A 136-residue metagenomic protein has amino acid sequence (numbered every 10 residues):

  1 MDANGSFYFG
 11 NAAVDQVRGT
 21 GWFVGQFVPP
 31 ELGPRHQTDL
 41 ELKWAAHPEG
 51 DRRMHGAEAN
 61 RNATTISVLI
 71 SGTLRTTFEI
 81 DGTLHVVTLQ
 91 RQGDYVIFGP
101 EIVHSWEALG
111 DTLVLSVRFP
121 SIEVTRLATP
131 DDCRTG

Functional and structural regions predicted by a protein language model:
M1-E49, R53-A57, V87-T88, G136: A short, N-terminal "cap"/entry segment at the start of jelly-roll beta-barrel domains of the cupin/DSBH fold
Q37-D39, R61, L109: A generic fold-level signal
L42-A46, I66, Y95-I97, S116: Conserved hydrophobic/aromatic beta-strand scaffold that supports enzyme active sites
H47-R52, Q92-G93, G99-E101, D111: Tight coil/turn sites that cap or link beta-strands
M54-A57, T76-T77, F98, V103-L109 (+1 more regions): Short beta-strand His + acidic residue motifs that chelate non-heme Fe in jelly-roll/DSBH and cupin folds
A59-T76: Short, conserved beta-strand element in jelly-roll/cupin
I80-P100: Short acidic-glycine-tyrosine-enriched beta hairpin
E107-G136: Double-stranded beta-helix
